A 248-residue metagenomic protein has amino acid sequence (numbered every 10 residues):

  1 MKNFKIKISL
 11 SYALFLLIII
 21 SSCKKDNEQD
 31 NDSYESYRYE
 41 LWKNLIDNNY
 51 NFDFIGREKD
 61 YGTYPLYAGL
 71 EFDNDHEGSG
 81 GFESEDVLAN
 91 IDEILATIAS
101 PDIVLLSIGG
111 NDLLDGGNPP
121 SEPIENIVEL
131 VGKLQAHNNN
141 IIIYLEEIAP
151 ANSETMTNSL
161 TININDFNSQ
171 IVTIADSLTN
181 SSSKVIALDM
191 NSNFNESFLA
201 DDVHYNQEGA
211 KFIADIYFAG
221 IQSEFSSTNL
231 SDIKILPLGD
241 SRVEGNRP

Functional and structural regions predicted by a protein language model:
K2-S11: Bacterial N-terminal signal peptides that target proteins for export
S11-I19: Bacterial N-terminal signal peptides
I19-D30, S227: Bacterial Sec-dependent N-terminal signal peptides
D30-E125, K234-P237, R242-P248: Conserved SGNH/GDSL esterase-like catalytic core that processes O-acyl groups on lipids and polysaccharides
S33, Y37, V87-I91, P123-L130 (+6 more regions): Stable alpha-helical elements in mature extracytoplasmic
W42-Y50, A96-S100, G109, V128 (+6 more regions): Sec-exported extracytoplasmic/periplasmic mature domains
I141, I148-M190, V203, Q207-A214: Substrate-gating cap/lid alpha-helix
F198-G239, G245-P248: Histidine-centered active-site loop/cap adjacent to the catalytic His in serine esterases/O-acetyl transfer systems
